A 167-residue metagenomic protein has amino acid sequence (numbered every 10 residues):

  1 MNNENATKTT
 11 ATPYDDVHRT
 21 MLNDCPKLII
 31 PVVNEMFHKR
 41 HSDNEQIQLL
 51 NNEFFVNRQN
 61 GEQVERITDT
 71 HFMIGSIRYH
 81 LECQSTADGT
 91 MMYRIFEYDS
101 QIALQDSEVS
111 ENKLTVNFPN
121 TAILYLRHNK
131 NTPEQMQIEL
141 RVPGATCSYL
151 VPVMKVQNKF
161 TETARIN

Functional and structural regions predicted by a protein language model:
M1-N167: Conserved single-residue anchors adjacent to enzymatic active/cofactor-binding motifs
